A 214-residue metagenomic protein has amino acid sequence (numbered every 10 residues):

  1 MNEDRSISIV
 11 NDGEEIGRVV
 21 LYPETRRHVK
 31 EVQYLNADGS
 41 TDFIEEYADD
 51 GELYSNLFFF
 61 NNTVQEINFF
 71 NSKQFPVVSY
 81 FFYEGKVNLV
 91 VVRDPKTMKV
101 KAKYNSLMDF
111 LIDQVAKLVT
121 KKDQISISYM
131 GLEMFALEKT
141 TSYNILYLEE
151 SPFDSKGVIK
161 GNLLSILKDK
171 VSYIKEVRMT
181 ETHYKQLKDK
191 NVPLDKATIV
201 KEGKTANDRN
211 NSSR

Functional and structural regions predicted by a protein language model:
N2-M108: Repetitive, compositionally biased segments used for assembly/scaffolding
V115-G131: Short N-terminal targeting/anchoring amphipathic segment
A116-V119, G157-E176: Membrane-proximal helix-turn-helix segments that form the acceptor-binding/catalytic region of lipid-linked
S126-L132, L148-P152, M179-H183: Structural motif
M134-N144: Glycosyltransferases and closely related glycan-assembly transferases that use nucleotide-activated donors
L146-G161: A short, histidine- and acid-enriched strand-loop-helix "catalytic/donor-clamping" loop that lines the nucleotide-sugar
K175-T198: A short, active-site helix/loop in glycosyltransferases that binds the activated sugar's phosphate group
A206-R214: Conserved catalytic-core segment of nucleotide-activated headgroup transferases in glycan assembly
